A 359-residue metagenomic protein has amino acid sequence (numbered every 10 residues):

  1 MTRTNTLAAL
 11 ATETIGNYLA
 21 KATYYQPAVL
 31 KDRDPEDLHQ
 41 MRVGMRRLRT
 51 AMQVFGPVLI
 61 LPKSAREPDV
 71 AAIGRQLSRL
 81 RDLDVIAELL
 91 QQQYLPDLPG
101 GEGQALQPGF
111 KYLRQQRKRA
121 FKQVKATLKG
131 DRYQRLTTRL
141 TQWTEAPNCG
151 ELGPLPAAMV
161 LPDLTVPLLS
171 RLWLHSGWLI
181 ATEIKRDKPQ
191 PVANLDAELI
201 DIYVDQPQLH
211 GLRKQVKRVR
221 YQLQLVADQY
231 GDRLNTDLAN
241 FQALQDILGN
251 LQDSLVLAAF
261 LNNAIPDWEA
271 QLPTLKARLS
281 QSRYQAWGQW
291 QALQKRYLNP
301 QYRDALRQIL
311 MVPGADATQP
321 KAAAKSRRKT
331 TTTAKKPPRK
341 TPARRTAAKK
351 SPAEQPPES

Functional and structural regions predicted by a protein language model:
M1-S359: Cationic, histidine-enriched alpha-helical/coil surfaces that engage anionic ligands
